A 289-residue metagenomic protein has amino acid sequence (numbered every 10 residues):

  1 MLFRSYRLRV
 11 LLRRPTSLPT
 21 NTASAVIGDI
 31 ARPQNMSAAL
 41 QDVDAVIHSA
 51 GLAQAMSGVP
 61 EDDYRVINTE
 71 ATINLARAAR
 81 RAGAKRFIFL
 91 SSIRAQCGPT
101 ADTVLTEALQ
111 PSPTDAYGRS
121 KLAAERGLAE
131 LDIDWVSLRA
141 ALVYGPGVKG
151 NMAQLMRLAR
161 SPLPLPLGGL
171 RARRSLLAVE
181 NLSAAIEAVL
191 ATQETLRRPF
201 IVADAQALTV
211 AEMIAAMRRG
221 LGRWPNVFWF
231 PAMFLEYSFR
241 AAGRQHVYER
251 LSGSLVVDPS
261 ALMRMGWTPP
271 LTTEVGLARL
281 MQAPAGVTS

Functional and structural regions predicted by a protein language model:
M1-L2: Short, small-residue-biased leader/transition segments that mark boundaries at the very start of proteins
S17, I27-N74, A78-R81, A95-Q96: NAD(P)H-binding glycine-rich loop region in Rossmannoid oxidoreductase-like domains and their noncatalytic homologs
V66, P99-Y144, V148, L165-G168: Catalytic helix-loop patch of NAD(P)-dependent Rossmann-fold dehydrogenases
I73-A116: Conserved Rossmann-fold NAD(P)-dependent oxidoreductase catalytic core, especially the SDR/UDP-sugar
G145, L167-R173, F200-A207, R218-G222 (+1 more regions): Glycine-rich Rossmann NAD(P)(H)-binding loop
V148-Q154, G168-A191, R197-I201: Substrate-positioning beta->alpha
A188-H246, A278-S289: Mid/C-terminal beta-alpha module of Rossmann-like enzyme folds, strongest in SDR-family dehydrogenases/epimerases
A232-W267: A hydrophobic C-terminal alpha-helical subdomain
